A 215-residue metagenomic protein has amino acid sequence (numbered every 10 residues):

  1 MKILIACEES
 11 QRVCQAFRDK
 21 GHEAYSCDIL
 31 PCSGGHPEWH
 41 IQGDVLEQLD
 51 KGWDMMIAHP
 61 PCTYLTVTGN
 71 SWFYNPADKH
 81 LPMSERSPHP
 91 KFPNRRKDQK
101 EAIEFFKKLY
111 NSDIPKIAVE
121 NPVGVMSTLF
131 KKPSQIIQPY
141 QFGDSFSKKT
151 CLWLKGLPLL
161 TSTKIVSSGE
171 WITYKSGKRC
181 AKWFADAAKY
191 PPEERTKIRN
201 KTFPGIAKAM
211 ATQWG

Functional and structural regions predicted by a protein language model:
M1-G215: Conserved active-site and SAM-binding loop architecture of S-adenosyl-L-methionine-dependent nucleic-acid
